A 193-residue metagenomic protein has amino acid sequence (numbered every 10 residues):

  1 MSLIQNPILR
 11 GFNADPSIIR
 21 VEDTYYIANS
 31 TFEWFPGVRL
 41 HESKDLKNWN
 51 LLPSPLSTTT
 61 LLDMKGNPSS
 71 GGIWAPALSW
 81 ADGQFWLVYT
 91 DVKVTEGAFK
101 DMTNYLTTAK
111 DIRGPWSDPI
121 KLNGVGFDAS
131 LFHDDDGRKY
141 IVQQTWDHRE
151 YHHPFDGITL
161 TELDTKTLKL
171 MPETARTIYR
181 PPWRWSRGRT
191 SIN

Functional and structural regions predicted by a protein language model:
M1-N193: Carbohydrate-active catalytic/glycan-binding domains of CAZyme proteins, especially the secreted or lumenal ectodomains
